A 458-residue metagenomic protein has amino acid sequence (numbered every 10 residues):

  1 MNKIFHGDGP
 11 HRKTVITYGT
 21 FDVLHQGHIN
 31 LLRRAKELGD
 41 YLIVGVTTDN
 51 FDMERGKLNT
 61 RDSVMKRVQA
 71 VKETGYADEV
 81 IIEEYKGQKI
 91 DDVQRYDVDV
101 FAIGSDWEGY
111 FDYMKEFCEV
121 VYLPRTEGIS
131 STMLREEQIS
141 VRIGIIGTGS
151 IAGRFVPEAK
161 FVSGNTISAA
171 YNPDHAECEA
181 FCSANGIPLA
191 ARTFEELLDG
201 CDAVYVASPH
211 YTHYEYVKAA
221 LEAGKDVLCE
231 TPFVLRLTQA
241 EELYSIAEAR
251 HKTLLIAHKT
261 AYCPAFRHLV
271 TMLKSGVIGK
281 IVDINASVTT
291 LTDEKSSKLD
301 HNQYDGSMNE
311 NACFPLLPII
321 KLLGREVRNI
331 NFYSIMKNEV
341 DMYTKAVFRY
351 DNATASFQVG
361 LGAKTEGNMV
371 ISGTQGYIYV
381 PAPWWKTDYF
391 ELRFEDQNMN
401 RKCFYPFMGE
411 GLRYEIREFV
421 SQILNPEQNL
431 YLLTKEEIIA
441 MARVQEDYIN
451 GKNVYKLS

Functional and structural regions predicted by a protein language model:
M1-S140: Nucleotidyltransferase catalytic core that binds NTPs
H28, A152-F155, H213: N-terminal Rossmann-fold NAD(P) dinucleotide-binding loop
S140-N185, G411, V420, L457-S458: N-terminal Rossmann-like dinucleotide-binding module
A176, N185-L243: Beta-loop-alpha module in the N-terminal Rossmann-like domain of NAD(P)-dependent dehydrogenases, especially those
E196, A203-V206, C403, E418-S458: C-terminal helix-rich "cap/oligomerization" subdomain common to oxidoreductases
E241-K259, K280-I284: Rossmann-fold dehydrogenase core element
T260-I330: Predominantly a Rossmann-like dinucleotide-binding segment in NAD(P)-dependent oxidoreductases
E310, L316-T387, R417-Q422, P426: Contiguous beta-strand/loop segments that form the cofactor/metal-binding neighborhood of enzyme cores
